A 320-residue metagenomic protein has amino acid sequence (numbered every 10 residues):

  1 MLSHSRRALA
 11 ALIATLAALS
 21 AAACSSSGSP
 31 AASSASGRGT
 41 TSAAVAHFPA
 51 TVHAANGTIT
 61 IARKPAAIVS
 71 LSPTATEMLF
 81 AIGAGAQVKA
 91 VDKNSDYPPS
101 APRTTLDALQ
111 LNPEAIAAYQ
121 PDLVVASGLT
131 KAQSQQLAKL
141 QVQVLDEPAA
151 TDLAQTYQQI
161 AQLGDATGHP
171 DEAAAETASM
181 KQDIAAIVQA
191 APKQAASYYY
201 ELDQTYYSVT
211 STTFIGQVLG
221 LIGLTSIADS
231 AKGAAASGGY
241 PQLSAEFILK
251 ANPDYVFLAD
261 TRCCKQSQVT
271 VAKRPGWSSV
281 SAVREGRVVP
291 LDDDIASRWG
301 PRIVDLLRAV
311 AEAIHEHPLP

Functional and structural regions predicted by a protein language model:
L2-T74, D171-Y199, E312-P320: Bacterial Sec-exported substrate-binding components of ABC uptake systems
A54-N56, T104-E114, G233-A245: Short helix-initiation/N-cap motifs at beta->coil->alpha
P65, N112-A126, V142, S244-A259: Proline-aspartate-enriched helix->loop->beta-strand connector
A67-L129, I227: A short, structured surface patch at a secondary-structure boundary
K93-P102, T212-G239: Alpha-helical, coiled-coil/dimerization segments enriched in small aliphatic residues
S95-P99, Q133-Q162, A166, E285: Flexible loop/hinge segments that line or gate small-molecule binding clefts
A132, E147-L163, A195-V218, C264-S267: Extracytoplasmic ligand-binding site segments that recognize negatively charged/polar headgroups
A132, Q155-T156, I160-D165, A174 (+2 more regions): Structured C-terminal subdomain patch of bacterial secreted/periplasmic proteins
